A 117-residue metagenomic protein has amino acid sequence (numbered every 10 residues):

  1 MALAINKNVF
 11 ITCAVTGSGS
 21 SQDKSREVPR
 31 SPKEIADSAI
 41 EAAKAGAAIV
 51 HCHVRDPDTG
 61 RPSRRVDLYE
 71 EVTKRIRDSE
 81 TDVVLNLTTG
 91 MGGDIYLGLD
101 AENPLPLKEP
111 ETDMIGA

Functional and structural regions predicted by a protein language model:
M1-E27, G90-G93, G98-L99: N-terminal small/glycine-rich loop or linker at the start of catalytic domains across soluble metabolic enzymes
I5-I11, G46-A48, S79-L85: Short, well-ordered coil/turn segments that N-cap beta-strands
C13, G60-T89: Alpha-helix-loop-beta-strand connector modules within alpha/beta enzyme cores
R26-E34, G60-L68, E102-P110: Alpha-helix N-cap and loop-to-helix initiation/capping positions
I35, A42, H53, I115: Conserved, mostly hydrophobic/aromatic
S38, R65-V72, I76, P110-A117: A general structural detector for well-ordered alpha-helical segments in enzyme core domains, enriched
A47-P57, V84-G90: Short beta-strand segments at enzyme active-site cores
D94-A117: Extended substrate/RNA-proximal surfaces in nucleic-acid metabolism proteins
